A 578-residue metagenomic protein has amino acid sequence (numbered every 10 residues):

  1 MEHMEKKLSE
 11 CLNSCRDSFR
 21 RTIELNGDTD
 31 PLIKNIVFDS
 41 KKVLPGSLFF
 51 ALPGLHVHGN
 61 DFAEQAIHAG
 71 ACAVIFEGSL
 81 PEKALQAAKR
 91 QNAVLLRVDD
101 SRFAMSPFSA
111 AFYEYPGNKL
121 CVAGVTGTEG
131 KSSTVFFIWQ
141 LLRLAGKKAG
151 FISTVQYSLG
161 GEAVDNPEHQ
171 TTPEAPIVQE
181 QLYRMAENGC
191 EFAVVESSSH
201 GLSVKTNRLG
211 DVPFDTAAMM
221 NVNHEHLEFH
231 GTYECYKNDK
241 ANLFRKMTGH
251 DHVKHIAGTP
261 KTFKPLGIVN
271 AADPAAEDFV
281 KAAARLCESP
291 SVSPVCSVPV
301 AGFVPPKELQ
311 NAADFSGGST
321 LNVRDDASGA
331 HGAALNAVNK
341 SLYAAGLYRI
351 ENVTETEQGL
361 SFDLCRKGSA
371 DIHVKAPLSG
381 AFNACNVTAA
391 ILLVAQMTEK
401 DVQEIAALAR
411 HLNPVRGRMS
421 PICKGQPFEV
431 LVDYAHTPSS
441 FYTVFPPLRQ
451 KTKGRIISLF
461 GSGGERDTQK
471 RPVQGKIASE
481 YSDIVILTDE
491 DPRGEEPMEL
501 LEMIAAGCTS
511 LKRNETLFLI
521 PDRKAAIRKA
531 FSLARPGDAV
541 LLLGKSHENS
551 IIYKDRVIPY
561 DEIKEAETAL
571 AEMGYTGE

Functional and structural regions predicted by a protein language model:
M1-P107, G317-S319, D325-D326, H331-L335 (+3 more regions): N-terminal leader/targeting and accessory segments in enzymes
M1-T22, P45-L48, H58, A313 (+5 more regions): ATP-dependent carboxylate-amine ligase
C72-G78, G267-N270, L459-F460, D483-E490: Short internal beta-strands
F76-G78, D99, S153, S197 (+4 more regions): Short loop/edge segments at beta-strand edges and connector loops that shape dinucleotide/nucleotide cofactor-binding
F76-S79, S197, N221, D489 (+1 more regions): Short secondary-structure boundary segments
E82-K89, V204, P213-V430, G507-C508 (+1 more regions): Acidic, Mg2+-coordinating active-site environments of NTP-dependent enzymes
F103-A271, E277-L286, N322, A395 (+2 more regions): Phosphate-binding loop of NTP-binding sites
F151, V195, A217, V269 (+4 more regions): Structural beta-sheet core signal
